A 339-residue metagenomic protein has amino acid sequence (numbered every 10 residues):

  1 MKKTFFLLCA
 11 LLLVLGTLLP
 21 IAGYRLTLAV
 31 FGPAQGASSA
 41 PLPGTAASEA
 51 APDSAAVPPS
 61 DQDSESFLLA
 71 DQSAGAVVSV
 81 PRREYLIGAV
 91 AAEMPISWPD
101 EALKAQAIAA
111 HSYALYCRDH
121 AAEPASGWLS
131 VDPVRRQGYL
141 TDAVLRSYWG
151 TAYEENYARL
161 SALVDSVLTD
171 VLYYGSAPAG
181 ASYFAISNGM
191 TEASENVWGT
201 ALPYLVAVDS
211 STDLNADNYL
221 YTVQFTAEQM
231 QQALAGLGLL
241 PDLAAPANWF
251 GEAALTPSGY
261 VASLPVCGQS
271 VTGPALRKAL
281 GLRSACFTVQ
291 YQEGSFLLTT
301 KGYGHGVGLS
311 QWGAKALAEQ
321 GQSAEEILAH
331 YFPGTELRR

Functional and structural regions predicted by a protein language model:
M1-R339: Conserved, single-site charged/polar hotspot
